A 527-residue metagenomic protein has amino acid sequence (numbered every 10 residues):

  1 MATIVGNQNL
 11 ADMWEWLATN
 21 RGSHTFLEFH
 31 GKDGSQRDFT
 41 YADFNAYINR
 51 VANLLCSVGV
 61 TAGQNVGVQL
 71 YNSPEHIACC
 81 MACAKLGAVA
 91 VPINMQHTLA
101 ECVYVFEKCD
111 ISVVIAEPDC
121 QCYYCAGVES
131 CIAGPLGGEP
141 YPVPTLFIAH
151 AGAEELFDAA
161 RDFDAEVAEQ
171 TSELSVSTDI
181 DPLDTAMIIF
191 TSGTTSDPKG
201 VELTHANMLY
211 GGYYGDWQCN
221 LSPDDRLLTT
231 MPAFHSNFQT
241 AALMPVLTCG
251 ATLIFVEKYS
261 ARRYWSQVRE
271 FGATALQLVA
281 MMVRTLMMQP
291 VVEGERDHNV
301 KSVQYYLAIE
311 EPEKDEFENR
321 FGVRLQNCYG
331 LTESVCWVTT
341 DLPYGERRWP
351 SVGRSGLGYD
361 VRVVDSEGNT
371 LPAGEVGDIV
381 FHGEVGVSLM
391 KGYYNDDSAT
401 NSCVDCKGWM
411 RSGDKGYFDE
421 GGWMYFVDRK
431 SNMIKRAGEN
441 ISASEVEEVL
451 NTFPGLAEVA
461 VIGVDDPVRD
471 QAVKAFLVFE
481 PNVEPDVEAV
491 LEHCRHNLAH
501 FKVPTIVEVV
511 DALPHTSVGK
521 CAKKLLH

Functional and structural regions predicted by a protein language model:
N7, G22-T25, F147-I148, A168-F190 (+2 more regions): Conserved pre-ATP/AMP-binding loop-to-beta segment of ANL
S23, L27-S73, I77-M81, T98-V103 (+2 more regions): Conserved AMP-binding/adenylate-forming core of the ANL superfamily
D38-A42, D179, A186-Y210: Conserved AMP-binding A3 loop
S57-V58, K85-A165, P481: Structural core segment of the AMP-binding/adenylate-forming
H97-E107, V114-A116, E367, F381-G386 (+6 more regions): AMP-binding/adenylate-forming catalytic core of the ANL superfamily
D110-V113, C131-L146, R226-L228, I254 (+3 more regions): Conserved helix-loop-beta element of the AMP-binding
L209-R226, A233-A275, T285, Q289: Conserved AMP-binding/adenylation subdomain of ANL enzymes
E270-L278, M287-R347, D360: Gly/Ser/Thr-rich phosphate-binding loop
